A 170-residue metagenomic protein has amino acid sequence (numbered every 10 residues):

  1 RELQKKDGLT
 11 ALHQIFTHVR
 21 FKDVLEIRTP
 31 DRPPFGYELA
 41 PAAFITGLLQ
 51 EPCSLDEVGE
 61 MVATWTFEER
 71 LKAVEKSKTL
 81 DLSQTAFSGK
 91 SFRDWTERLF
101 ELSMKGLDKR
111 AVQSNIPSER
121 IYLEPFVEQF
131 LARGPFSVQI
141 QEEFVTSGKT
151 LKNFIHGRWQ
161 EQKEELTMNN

Functional and structural regions predicted by a protein language model:
R1-N170: C-terminal accessory/tail domains of diverse enzymes
